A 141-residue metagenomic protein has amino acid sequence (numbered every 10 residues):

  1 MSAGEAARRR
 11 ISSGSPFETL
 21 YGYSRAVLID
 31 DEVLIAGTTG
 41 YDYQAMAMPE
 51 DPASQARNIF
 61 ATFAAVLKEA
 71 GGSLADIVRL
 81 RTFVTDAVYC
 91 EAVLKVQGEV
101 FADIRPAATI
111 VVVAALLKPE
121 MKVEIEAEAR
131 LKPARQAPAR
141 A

Functional and structural regions predicted by a protein language model:
M1-A61, A65-V78, V84-A141: N-terminal presequence-like segments and the immediate start of the first folded domain
